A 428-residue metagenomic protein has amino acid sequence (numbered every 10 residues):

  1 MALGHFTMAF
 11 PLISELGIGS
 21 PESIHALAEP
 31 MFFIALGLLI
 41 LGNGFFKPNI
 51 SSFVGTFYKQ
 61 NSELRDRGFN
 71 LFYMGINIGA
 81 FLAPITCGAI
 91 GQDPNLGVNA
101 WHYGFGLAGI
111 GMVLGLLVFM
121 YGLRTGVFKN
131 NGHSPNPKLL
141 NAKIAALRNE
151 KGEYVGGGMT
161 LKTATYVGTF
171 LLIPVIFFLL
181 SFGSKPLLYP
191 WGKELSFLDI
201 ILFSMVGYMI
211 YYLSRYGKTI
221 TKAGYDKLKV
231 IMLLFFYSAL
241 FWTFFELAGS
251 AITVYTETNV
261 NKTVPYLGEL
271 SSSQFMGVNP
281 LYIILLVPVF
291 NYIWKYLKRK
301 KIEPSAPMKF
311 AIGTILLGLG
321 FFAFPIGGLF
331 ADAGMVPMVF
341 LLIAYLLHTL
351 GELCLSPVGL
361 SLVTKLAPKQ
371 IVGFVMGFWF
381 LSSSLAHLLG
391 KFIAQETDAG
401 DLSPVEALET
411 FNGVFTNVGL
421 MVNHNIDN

Functional and structural regions predicted by a protein language model:
M1-L27, I312-A333: C-terminal ends and interior cores of transmembrane alpha-helices in multi-pass membrane transporters/permeases
M1-L3, Y296-I315: Cytoplasmic membrane-interface "Motif A"-like loop-to-helix N-cap segments of 12-TM Major Facilitator Superfamily
P11, L16, T86-L96, I293-W294 (+2 more regions): Interfacial helix-cap and linker-helix signal at transmembrane-aqueous boundaries of multi-pass secondary transporters
L36-I40, S238-W242, A344-T349: Helical-face signature of the major facilitator-like transporter fold
F45-K59, L353-A367: Intracellular juxtamembrane helix-capping segments at the cytosolic ends of symmetry-related transmembrane helices
Q60, G88-T253, E257-T263, K295-K300 (+1 more regions): Intracellular loop-helix junctions on the cytosolic face of multi-pass helical membrane proteins
L64-L71, Y189-I200, L228, N261-L285 (+4 more regions): Loop-to-transmembrane helix entry
D66-G91, G104-G115, M276-I283, F378-A394: Glycine-rich segments within core transmembrane alpha-helices of 12-TM secondary carriers
